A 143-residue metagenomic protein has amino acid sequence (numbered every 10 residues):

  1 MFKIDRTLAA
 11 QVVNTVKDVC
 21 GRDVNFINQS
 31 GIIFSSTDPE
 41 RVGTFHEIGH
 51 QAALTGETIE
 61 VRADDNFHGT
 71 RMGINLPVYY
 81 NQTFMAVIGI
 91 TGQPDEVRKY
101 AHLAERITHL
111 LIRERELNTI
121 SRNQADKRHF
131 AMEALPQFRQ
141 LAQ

Functional and structural regions predicted by a protein language model:
F2-Q143: Hydrophobic, helix-rich cores of sensory/ligand-binding and other regulatory modules that couple small-molecule
